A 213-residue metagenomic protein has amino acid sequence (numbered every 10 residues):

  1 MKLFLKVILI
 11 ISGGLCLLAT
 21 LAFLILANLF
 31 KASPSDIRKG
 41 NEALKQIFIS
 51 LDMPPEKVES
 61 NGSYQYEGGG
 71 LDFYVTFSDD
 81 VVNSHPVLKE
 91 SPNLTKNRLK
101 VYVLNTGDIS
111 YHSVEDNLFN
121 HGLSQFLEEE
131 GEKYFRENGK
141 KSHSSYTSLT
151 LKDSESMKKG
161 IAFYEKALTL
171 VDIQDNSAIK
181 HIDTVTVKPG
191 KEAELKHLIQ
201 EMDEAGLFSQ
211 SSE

Functional and structural regions predicted by a protein language model:
M1-L17: N-terminal Sec-pathway targeting helices
L18-I37: Membrane-interface motif at the C-terminal end of an N-terminal transmembrane signal
S33-P54, H197-L198, D203-L207: Short, non-transmembrane alpha-helical segments in secretory-pathway proteins
E56-V87: Exposed beta-strand-loop-beta-strand "reactive/processing" segments of non-cytosolic proteins
Y102-D116: Conserved acetyl-CoA binding element of GNAT-fold acetyltransferases
F119-E132: Conserved acetyl-CoA-binding loop-helix of GNAT-fold acetyltransferases
S145-G160: Conserved beta-strand-loop-alpha-helix junction that forms the acyl-donor binding cleft
E155, K166, L170-E213: Short S/T/G/P-rich N-terminal loop/turn motif that feeds into the first structured element of a domain
